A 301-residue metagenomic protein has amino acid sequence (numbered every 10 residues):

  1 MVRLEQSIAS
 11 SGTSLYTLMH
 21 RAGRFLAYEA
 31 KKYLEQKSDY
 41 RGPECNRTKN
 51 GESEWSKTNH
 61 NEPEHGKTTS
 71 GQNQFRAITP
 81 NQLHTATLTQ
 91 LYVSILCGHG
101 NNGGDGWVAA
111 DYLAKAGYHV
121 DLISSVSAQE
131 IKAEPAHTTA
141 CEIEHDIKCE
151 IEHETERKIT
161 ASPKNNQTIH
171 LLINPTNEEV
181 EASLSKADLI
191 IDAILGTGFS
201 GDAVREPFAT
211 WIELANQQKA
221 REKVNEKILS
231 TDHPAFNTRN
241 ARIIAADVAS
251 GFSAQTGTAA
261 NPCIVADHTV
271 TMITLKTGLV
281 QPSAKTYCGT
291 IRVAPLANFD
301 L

Functional and structural regions predicted by a protein language model:
M1-D39, Q90-L91: An N-terminal, well-structured beta->alpha segment
V2-R3, A187-L301: YjeF_N-associated NAD(P)HX repair module
R3, R21, F25, E29 (+7 more regions): Alpha-helical scaffold segments in soluble metabolic enzymes
G12, Y16, H20-R24, W107 (+4 more regions): Electropositive phosphate-/nucleotide-binding environments in soluble metabolic enzymes
R21, L96-N101, I194-G196, A249: Short glycine/serine/threonine-biased micro-segments
F25-Y28, Q90-E144, E156, N165-N177 (+3 more regions): Anionic-ligand anchoring segments at beta-strand to alpha-helix junctions in alpha/beta enzyme folds, i.e., glycine
L34, L113, G117, K219: Active-site catalytic pocket residues across diverse enzymes, especially alpha/beta-hydrolases
Y40-R41, C45, N50, W55 (+17 more regions): Intrinsically disordered, low-complexity repeat/linker tracts enriched for polar/charged residues
